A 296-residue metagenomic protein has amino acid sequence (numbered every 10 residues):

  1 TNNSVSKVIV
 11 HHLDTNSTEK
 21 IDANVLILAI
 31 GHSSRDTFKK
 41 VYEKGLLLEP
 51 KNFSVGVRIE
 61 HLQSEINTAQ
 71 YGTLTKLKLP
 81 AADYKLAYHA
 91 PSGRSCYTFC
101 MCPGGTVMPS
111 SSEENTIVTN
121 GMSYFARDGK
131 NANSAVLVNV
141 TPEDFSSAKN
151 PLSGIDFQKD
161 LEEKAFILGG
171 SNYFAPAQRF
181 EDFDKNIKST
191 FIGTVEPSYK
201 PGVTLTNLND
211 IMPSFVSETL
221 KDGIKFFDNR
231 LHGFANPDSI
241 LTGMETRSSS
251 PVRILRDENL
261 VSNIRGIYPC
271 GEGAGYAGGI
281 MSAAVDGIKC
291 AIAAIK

Functional and structural regions predicted by a protein language model:
T1-K296: Residues forming the flavin
